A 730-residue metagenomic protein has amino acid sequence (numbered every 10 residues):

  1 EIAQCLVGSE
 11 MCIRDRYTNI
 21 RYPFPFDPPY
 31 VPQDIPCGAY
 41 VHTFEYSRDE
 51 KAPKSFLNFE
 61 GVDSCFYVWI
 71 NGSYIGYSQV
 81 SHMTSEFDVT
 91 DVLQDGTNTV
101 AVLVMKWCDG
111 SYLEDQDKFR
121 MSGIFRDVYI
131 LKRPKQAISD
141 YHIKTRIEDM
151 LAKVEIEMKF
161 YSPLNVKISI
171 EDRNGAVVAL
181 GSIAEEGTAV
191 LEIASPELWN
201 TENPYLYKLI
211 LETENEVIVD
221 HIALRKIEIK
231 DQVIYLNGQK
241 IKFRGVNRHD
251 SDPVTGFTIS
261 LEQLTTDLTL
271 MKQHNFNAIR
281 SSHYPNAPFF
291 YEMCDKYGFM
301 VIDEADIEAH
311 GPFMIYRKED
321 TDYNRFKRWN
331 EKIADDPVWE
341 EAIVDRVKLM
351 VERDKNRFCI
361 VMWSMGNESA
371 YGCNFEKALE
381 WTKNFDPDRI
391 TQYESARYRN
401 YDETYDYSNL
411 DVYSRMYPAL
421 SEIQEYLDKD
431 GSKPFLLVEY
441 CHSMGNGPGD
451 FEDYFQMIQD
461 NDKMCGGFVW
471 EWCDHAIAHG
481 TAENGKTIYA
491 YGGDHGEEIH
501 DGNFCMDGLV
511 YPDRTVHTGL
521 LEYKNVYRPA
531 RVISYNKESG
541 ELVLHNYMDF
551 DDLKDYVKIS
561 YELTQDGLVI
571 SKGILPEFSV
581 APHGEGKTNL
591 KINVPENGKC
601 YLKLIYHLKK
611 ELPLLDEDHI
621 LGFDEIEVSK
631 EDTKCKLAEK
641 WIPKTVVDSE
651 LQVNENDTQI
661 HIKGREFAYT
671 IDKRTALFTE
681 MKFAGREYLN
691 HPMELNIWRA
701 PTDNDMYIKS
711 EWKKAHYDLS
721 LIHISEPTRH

Functional and structural regions predicted by a protein language model:
E1-G8, I13, I722-H730: Single conserved hydrophobic/aromatic residue that forms the stacking wall/gate of nucleotide- or nucleobase-binding
S9, D15, Y30-I138, Y161-P163 (+3 more regions): Accessory beta-strand-rich segments of carbohydrate-active enzymes
S9-E10, R14-N58, C108, Y112-D117 (+6 more regions): Extended carbohydrate-recognition surfaces in non-catalytic/accessory domains of CAZymes and lectin-like proteins
T18-P23, S73, Y112, I218-V543 (+2 more regions): Extended substrate-binding grooves/exosites of carbohydrate-active enzymes
Q94-T97, K159-I229, C600-E639: Extended acidic/polar, glycine-enriched regions that form or flank non-catalytic beta-rich accessory modules
K106, N200, K591-N597, L612 (+2 more regions): Beta-strand/loop-rich accessory regions of lumenal/periplasmic or secreted enzymes, predominantly carbohydrate-active
D117-A137, N484-V543, Y547-K558, T564-L568 (+5 more regions): Catalytic cores of secreted or luminal carbohydrate-active enzymes
S182-A194, L568-N597: Intrinsically disordered, low-complexity Pro/Gly/Ser/Thr-rich segments with frequent PxxP/GP/PP motifs and embedded
